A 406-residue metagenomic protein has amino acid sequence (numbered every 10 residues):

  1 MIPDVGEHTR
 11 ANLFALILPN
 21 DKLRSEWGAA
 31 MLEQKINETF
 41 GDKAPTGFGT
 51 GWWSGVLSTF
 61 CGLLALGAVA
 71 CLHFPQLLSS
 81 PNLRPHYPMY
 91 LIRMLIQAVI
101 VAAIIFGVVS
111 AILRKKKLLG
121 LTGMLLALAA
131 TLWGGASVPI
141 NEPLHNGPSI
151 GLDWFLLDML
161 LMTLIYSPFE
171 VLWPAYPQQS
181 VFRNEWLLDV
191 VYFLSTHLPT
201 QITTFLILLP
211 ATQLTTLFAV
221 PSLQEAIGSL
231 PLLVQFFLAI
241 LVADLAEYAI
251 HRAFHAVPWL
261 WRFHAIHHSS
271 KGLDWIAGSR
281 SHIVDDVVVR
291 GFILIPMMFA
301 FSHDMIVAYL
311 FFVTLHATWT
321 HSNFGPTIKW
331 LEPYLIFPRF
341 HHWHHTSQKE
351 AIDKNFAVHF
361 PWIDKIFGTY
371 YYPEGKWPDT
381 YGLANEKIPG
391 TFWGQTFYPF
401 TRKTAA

Functional and structural regions predicted by a protein language model:
D42-L64, I92: N-terminal membrane topogenic signal
C71-P81, V108-A111, G134-L144: Juxtamembrane "helix-exit" motif on the non-cytosolic side of transmembrane helices
P88-V101, G151-L157: Alpha-helical transmembrane segments of polytopic membrane proteins
K117-A127, F182-L187: Cytoplasmic-side transmembrane-helix entry/capping segments in multi-pass membrane proteins
G135-N146, P168-Y176, I202-S222: Transmembrane alpha-helix boundary signature
V138-Y166, R183-Q201: Alpha-helical transmembrane segments in multi-pass membrane proteins
F182-A384: Membrane-embedded catalytic scaffold of the fatty acid hydroxylase/desaturase
K365, G375-A406: Cytosolic-facing loops and C-terminal tails of multi-pass membrane proteins
